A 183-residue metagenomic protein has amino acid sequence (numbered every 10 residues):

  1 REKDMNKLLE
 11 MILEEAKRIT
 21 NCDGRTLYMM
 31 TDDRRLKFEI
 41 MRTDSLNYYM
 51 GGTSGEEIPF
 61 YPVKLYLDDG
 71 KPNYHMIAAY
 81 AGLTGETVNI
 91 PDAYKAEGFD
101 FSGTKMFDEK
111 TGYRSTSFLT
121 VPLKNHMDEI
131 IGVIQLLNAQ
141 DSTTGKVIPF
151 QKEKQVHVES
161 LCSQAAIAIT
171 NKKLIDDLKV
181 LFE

Functional and structural regions predicted by a protein language model:
R1-K17, Y28-T31: Signal-transducing coiled-coil linker helices
N21-R25, T87: Short N-terminal helix-loop-first-beta-strand/juxtamembrane motif that initiates sensory/input modules
T26-P72, I77, K95-A96, I134: GAF sensory/regulatory domain recognition with acknowledged cross-activation on helical regulatory dimers
N73-A78, E86-T87, P91-S117, A139-Q151: Signal-transducing coupling segments at domain and membrane junctions
L83-T87, V133, V156-L178: Signal-transmission/dimerization alpha-helices at domain junctions
T116-N125, G132: A short, aliphatic-rich beta-strand micro-motif
K124-I130, A139-S142: Flexible loop/coil segments at beta-strand boundaries within sensory signal-transduction domains
L181-F182: Signal-transducing coiled-coil linker helix
